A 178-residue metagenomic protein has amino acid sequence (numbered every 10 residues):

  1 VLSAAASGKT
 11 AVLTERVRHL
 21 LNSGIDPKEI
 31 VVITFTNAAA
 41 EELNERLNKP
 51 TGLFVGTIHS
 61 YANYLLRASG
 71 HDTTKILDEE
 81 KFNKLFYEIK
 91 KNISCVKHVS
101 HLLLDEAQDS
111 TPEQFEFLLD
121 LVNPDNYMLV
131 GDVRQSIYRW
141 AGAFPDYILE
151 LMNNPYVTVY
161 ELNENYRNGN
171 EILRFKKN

Functional and structural regions predicted by a protein language model:
V1, V55-L66, G70-H101, S110-F117: Conserved helicase/translocase P-loop NTPase motor core
V1-D72: P-loop NTPase Walker
A4-T10, E15, F35-N37, H101 (+1 more regions): Conserved helicase motor core of SF1/SF2 NTP-dependent helicases
N22-I25, S94-C95, L119-D120: Structural motif
S23-E29, H98-V99, Y156-T158: Short, surface-exposed connector motifs at secondary-structure boundaries
L43-P50, F86-K90, F117-V122, E150-P155: Alpha-helix C-terminal capping segments
T51-G52, D72-L77, Y147-E150, N178: Short, low-complexity, polar/charged sequence segments that are solvent-exposed and flexible
F54, I58-Y61, D78-F82, F144-Y147 (+1 more regions): Alpha-helical structural motif
